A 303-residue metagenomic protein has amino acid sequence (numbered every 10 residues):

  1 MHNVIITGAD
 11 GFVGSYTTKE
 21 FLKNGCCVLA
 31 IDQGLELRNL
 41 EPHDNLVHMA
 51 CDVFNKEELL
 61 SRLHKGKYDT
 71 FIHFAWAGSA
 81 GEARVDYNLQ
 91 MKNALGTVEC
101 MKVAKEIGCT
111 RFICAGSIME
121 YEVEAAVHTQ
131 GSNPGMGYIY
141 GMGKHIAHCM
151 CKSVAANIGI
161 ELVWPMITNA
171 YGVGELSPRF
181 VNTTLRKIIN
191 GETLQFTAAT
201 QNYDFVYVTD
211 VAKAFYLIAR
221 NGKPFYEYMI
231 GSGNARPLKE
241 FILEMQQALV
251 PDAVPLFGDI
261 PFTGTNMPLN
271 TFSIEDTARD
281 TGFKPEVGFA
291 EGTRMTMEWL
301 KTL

Functional and structural regions predicted by a protein language model:
V4-N24: N-terminal Rossmann NAD(P)H-binding glycine-rich loop of SDR-like oxidoreductase domains
D44-N55: Rossmann-fold cofactor-recognition segment
V53-K92: NAD(P)H-binding glycine-rich loop region in Rossmannoid oxidoreductase-like domains and their noncatalytic homologs
F54, N88-E99, P134, Y138 (+1 more regions): Glycine-rich NAD(P)-binding loop of the Rossmann-fold in SDR/ketoreductase-type enzymes
H73, V98-I139: Conserved Rossmann-fold NAD(P)-dependent oxidoreductase catalytic core, especially the SDR/UDP-sugar
Y121-E122, Y138-I139, V163-F180: Flexible, glycine-rich beta-alpha linker
G137-V163, I189: Active-site Tyr-X1-5-Lys
I188-L303: C-terminal substrate-binding subdomain of Rossmann-fold SDR/epimerase-dehydratase oxidoreductases
